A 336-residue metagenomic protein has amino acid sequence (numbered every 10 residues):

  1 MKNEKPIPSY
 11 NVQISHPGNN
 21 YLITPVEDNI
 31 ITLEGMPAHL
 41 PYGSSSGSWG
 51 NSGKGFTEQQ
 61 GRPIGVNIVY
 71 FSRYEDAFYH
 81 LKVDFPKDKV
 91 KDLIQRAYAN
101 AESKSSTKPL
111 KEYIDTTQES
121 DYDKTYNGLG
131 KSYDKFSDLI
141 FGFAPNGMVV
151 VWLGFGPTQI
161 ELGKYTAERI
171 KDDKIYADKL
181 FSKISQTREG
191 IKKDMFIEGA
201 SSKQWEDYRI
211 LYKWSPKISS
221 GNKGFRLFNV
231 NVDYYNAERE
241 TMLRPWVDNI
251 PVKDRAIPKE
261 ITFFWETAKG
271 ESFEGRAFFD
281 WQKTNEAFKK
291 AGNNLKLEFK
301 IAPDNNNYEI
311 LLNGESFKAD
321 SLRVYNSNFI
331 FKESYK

Functional and structural regions predicted by a protein language model:
M1-L40, S44, Q59-G65, K203-Y235 (+1 more regions): Sec-type signal peptide cleavage vicinity
Q13-P17, F71, D84-D88, G142-A144 (+5 more regions): A structural detector for beta-sheet-dominated domains
G18-T24, D76-F78, M148-V151, Q159-I160 (+2 more regions): Short, surface-exposed beta-strand/loop "edge" segments at domain boundaries and coil↔beta transitions
V26-S72, G224-F279: Tryptophan-paired
L33-D121, Y133, A200-K213, S219-G221 (+1 more regions): Structured domain cores in non-transmembrane regions
L93-D207, F288-K336: Compositionally biased low-complexity segments at domain edges in trafficked proteins and select soluble regulators
K174-E266: Long, charge-rich C-terminal accessory regions
D233-K336: Extended, charged low-complexity segments that frequently continue into or abut oligomerization scaffolds
